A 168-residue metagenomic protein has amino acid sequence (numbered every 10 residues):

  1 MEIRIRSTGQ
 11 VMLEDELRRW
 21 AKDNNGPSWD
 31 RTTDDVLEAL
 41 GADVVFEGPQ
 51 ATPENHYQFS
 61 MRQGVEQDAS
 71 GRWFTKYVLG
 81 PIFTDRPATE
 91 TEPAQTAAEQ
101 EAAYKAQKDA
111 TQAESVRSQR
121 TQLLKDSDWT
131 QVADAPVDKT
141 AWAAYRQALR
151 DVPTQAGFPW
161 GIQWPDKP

Functional and structural regions predicted by a protein language model:
M1-P168: A preference for well-ordered globular domain cores that mediate specific macromolecular interactions or catalysis
